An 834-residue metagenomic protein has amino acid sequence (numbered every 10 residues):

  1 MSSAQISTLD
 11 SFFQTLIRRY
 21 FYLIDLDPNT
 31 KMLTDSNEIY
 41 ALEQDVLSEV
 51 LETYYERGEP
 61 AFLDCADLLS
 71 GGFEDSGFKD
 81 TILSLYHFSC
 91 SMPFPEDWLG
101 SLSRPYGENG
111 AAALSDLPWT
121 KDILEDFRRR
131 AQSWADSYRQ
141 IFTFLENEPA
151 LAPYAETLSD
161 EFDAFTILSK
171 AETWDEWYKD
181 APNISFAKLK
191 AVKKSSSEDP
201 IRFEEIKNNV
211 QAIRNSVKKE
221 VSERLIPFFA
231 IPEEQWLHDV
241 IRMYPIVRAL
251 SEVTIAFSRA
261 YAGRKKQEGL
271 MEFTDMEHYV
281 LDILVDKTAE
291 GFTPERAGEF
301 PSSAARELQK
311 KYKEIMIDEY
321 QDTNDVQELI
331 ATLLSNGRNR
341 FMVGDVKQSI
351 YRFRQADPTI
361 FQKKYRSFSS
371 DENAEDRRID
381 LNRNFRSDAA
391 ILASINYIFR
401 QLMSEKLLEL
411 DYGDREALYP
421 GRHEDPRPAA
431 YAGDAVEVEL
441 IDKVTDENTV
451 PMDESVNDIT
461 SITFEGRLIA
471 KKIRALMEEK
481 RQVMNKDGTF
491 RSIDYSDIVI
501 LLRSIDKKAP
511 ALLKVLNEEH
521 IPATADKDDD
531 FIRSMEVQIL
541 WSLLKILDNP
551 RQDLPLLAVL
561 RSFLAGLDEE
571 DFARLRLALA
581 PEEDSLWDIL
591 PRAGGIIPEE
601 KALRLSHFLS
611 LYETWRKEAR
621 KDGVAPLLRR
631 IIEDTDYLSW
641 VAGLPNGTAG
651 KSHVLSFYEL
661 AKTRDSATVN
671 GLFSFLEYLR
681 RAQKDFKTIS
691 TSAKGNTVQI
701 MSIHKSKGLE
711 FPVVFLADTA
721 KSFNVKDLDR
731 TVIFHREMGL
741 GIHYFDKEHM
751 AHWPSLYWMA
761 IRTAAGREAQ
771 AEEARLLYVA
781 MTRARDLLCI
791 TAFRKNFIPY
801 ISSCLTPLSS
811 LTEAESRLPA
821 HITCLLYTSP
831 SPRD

Functional and structural regions predicted by a protein language model:
M1-D25, R264, E268-T274, K287-T288 (+5 more regions): P-loop NTPase Walker
I24-K31, E43, E96-E125, K218-M316 (+1 more regions): Accessory N-terminal region flanking or inserted into the helicase ATPase core in nucleic-acid motor proteins
N37, A41, D45, E52 (+15 more regions): Conserved motor-region signature of P-loop NTPase helicases/translocases
S76-M271, E375-D376, R467, K486 (+8 more regions): Conserved ATP-driven helicase/translocase motor core recognized via long, highly charged RecA-like/P-loop NTPase domain
L564-G566, G695-T697, H749-S810: C-terminal accessory regions
V714-M738: Extended active-site and interfacial segments that coordinate phosphate-rich ligands in large catalytic machineries
D729-A760: Conserved catalytic motifs of ABC-family nucleotide-binding domains
P830-D834: A short, hydrophobic C-terminal helix/tail in secreted or cell-surface proteins
